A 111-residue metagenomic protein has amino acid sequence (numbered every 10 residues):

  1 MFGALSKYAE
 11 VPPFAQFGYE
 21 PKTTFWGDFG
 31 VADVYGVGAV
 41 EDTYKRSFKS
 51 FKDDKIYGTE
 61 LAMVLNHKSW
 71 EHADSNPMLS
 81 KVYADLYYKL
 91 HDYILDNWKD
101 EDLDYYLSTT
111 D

Functional and structural regions predicted by a protein language model:
M1-V11, D33-R46, S80-K89: Helix-turn-helix repeat elements of alpha-solenoid scaffolds
G3, V11, F17-V34, Y57-D74 (+1 more regions): Amphipathic alpha-helical repeat scaffolds of TPR domains
F17-K22, F48-I56, D92-D96: Solenoid-like repeat scaffolds
S69, S80, Y93-I94: Residue-level detection of beta-strand scaffold positions
A73-S80, D100-L103: Charged, low-complexity interaction regions
I94, W98-S108: Flexible internal linker/loop segments at domain or repeat junctions
